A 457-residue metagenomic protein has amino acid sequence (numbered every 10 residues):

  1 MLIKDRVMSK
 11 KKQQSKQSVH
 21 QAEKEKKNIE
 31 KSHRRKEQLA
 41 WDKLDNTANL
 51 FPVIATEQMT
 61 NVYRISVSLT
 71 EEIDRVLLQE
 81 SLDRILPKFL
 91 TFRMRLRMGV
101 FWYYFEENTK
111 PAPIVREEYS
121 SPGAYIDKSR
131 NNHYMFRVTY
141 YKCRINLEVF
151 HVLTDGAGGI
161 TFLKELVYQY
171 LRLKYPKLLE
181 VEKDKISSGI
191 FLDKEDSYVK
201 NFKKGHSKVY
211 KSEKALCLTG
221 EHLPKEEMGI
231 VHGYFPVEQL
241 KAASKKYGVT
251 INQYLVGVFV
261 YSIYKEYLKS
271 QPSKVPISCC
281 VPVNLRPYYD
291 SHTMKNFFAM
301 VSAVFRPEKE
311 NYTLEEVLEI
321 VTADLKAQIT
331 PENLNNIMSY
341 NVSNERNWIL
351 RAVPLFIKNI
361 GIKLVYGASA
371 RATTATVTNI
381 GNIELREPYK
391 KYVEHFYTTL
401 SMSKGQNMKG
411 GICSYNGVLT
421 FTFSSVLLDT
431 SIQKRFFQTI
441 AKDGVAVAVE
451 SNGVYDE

Functional and structural regions predicted by a protein language model:
M1-F101, K110-R137, H232, Y264-E457: Acyl-thioester-dependent acyl-group transfer interface
I3-N46, Y141-R144, L153-T161, E165-A242 (+1 more regions): Non-catalytic, low-complexity flexible loops and terminal extensions
T154, V167-K174, K245, F259-Q271 (+2 more regions): Hydrophobic/aromatic-lined pockets within catalytic cores
G248-V249: A short glycine-centered flexible hinge/capping loop motif at secondary-structure junctions
